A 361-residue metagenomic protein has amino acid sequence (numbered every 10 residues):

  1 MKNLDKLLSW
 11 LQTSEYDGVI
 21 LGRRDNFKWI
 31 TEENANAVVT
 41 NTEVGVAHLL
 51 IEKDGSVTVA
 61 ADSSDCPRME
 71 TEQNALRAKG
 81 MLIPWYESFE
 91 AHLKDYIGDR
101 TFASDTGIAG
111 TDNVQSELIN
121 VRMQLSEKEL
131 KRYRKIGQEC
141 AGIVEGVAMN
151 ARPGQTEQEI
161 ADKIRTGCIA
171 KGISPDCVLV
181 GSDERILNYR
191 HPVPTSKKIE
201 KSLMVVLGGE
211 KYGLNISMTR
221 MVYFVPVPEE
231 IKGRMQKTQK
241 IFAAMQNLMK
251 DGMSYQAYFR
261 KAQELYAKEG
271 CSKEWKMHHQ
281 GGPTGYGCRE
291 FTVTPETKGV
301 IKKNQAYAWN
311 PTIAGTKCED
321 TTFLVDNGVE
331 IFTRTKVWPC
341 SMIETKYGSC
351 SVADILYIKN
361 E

Functional and structural regions predicted by a protein language model:
M1-E361: Active-site neighborhoods and metal-handling regions in enzymes and metal-associated proteins
